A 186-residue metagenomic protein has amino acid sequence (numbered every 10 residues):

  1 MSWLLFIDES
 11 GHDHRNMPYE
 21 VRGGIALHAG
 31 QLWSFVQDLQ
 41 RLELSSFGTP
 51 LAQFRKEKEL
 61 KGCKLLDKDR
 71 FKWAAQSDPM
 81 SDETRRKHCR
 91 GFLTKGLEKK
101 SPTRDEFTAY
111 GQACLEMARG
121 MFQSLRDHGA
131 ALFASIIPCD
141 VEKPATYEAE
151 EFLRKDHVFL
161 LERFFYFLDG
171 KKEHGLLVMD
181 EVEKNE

Functional and structural regions predicted by a protein language model:
M1-E186: Phosphate-ester processing/binding pockets and catalytic centers
